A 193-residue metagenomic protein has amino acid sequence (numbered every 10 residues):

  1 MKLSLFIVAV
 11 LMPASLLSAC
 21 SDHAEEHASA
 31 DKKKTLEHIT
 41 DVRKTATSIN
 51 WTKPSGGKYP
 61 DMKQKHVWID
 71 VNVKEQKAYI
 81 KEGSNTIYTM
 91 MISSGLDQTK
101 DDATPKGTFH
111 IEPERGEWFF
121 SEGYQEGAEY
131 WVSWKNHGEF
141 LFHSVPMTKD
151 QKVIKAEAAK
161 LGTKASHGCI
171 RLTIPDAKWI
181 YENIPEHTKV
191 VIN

Functional and structural regions predicted by a protein language model:
M1-L5: Positively charged n-region of N-terminal signal peptides that target proteins for export
F6-M12: Sec-dependent N-terminal signal peptides
L16-A19: C-terminal motif of bacterial Sec signal peptides marking the signal peptidase cleavage site
S21-H23: Bacterial signal peptide processing site
S29-I49: Post-signal peptide N-terminal segment of mature Sec-exported envelope proteins
A46-D150: Gly/Pro-biased beta-strand-loop elements
S121-N193: Exported/periplasmic cell-wall-interacting domains
